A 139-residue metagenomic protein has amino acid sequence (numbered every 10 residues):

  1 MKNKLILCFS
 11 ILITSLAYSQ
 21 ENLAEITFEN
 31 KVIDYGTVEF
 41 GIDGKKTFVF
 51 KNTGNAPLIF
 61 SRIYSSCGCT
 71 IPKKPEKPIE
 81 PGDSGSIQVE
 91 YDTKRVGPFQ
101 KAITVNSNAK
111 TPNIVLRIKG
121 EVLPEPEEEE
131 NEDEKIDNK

Functional and structural regions predicted by a protein language model:
M1-L23: Bacterial Sec-dependent N-terminal signal peptides
S19-D43, V49, K110-K139: Long, low-complexity ectodomains and other extracytoplasmic segments of secretory-pathway proteins
G41-T47, K94-A102: Short, solvent-exposed loop/turn segments enriched in Ser/Thr/Gly
F50-G54: Asparagine-centered strand-capping/turn motif at beta-strand->loop junctions
N55-S84: Surface-exposed binding patches on compact interaction domains or structured appendages
I87-K94: Short, hydrophobic beta-strand segments
D92, N106-K110: Beta-strand-rich extracellular modules
P98-S107, R117: Short, surface-exposed ligand- or partner-binding patches at beta-edge/loop junctions that are enriched in aromatics
